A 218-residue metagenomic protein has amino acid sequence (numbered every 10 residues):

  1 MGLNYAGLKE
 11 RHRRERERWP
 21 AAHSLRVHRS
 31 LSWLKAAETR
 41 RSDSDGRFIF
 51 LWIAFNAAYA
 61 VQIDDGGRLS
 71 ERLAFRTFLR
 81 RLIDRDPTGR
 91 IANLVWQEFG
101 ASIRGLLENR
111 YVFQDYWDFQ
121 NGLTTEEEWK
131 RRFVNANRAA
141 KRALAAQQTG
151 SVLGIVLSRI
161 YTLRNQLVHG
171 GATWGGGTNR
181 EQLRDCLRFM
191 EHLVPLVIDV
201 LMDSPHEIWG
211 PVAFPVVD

Functional and structural regions predicted by a protein language model:
G2-S24, L51-A143: Helix-loop junctions and short alpha-helical segments
N4-H12, A21, Q120-D218: Polyanionic, low-complexity intrinsically disordered segments
A21-L31, S44-R47, S158-L163: Helix-boundary capping/turn motifs
H23-R26, R40-F48, L153, N179 (+1 more regions): Aromatic-acidic/polar surface patches that form glycan- and anion
S24-S42, A140-A143: Short amphipathic alpha-helical segments and their helix-coil junctions
S32-T39, I49-A60, R159: Short, hydrophobic/amphipathic alpha-helical patches that form generic packing surfaces within helical domains
R41, G66-L69, W174-R180: Short, surface-exposed loop/turn segments at secondary-structure junctions
